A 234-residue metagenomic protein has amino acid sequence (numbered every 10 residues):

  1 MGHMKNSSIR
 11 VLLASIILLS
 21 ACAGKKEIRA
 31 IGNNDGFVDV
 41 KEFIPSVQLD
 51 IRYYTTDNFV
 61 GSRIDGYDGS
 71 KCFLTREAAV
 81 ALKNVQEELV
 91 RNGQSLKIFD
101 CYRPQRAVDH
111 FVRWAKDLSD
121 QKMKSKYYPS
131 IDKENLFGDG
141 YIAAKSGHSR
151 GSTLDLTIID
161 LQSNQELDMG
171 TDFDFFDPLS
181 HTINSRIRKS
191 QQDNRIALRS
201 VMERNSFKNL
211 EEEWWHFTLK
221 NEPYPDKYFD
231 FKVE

Functional and structural regions predicted by a protein language model:
M1-A30: Bacterial Sec-dependent N-terminal signal peptides
M1-M4, I98, W214: Intrinsically disordered, low-complexity peptide-like regions
C22-C101, V108-E212, N221-E234: Extracytoplasmic cell-surface/polysaccharide-interacting catalytic and binding patches
F217: Conserved metal-phosphate-binding beta-hairpin within the catalytic cores of diverse ATP-dependent phosphoryl-transfer
